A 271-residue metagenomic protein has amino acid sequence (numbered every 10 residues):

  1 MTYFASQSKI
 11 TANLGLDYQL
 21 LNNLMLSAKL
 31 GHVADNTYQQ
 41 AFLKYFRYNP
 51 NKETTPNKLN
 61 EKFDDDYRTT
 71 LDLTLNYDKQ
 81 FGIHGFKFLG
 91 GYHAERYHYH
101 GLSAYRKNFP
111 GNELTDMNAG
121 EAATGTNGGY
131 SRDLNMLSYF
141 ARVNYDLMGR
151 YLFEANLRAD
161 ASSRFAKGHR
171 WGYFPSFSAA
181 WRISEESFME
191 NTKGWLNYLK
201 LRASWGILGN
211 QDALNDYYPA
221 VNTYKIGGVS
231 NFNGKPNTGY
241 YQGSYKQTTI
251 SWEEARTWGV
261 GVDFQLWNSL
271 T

Functional and structural regions predicted by a protein language model:
M1-L43, T54-T271: Extracellular/periplasmic, surface-exposed regions of secreted and cell-surface proteins
Y45-R47: Short amphipathic helix-turn modules centered on a small-residue break
